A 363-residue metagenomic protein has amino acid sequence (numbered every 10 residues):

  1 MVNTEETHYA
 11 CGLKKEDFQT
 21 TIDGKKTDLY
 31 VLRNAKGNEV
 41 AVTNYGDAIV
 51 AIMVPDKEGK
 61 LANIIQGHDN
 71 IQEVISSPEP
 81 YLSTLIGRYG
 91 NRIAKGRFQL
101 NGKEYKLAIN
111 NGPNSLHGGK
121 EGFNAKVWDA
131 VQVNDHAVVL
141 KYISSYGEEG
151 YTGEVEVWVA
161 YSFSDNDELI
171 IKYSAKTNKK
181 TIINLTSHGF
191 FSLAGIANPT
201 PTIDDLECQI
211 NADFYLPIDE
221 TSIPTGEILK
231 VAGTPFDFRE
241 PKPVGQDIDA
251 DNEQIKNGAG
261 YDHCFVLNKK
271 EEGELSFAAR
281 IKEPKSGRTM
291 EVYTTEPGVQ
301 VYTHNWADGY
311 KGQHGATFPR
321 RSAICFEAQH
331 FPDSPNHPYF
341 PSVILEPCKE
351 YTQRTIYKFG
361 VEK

Functional and structural regions predicted by a protein language model:
V2-K363: An exposed, glycine/acidic-rich loop-and-rim segment of catalytic or binding clefts
